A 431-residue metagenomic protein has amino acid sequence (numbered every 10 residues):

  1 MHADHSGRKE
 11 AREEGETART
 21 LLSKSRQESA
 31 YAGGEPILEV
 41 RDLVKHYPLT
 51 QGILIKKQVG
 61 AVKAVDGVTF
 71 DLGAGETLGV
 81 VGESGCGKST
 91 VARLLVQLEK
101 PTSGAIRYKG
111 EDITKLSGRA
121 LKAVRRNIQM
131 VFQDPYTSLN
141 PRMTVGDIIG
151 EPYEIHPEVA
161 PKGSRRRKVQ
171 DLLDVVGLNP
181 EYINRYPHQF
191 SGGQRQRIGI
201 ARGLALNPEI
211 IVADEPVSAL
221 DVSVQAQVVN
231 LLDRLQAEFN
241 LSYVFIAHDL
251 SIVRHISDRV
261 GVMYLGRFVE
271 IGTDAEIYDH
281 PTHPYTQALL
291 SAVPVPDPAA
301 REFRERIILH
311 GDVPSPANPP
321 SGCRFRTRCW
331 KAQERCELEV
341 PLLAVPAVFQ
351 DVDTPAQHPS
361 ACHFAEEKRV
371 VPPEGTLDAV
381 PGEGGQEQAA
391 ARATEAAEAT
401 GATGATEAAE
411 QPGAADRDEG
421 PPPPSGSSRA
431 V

Functional and structural regions predicted by a protein language model:
M1-P36, L49-K56, T273-Q388: Short catalytic/signature loops enriched in Gly
L54-Q58, I113-Q129, I155, K162-G163 (+3 more regions): ABC ATPase NBD coupling module
V96: Helix-to-loop junction immediately C-terminal to a conserved catalytic motif
G104-D112: Conserved ABC transporter NBD signature motif
E111-D112, G163-E181, L290-S291: Conserved ABC ATPase "signature" region
A205-E209: A short, proline-enriched helix->beta-strand linker immediately N-terminal to the Walker B motif in ABC-type P-loop
V212, P216-L220, V224-E302: P-loop NTP-binding/switch modules centered on Walker-like glycine-rich loops
